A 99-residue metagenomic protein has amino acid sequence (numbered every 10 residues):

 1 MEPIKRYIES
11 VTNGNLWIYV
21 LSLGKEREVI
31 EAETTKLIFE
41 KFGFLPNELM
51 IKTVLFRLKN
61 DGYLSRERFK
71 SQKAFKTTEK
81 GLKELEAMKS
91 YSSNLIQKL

Functional and structural regions predicted by a protein language model:
M1-R27: Short alpha-helical segments that sit at the start of domains
E28-F39: Short acidic, hydrophobic short linear motifs in intrinsically disordered regions
F44-N60: Short amphipathic alpha-helical interaction segments
K59-K70, K76: Beta-hairpin "wing" of winged helix-turn-helix
S71-M88: Basic, amphipathic "hinge/linker" alpha-helix immediately C-terminal to the N-terminal HTH DNA-binding motif
K83-L99: Amphipathic alpha-helical dimerization/coiled-coil segments that flank or bridge DNA-binding/regulatory modules
